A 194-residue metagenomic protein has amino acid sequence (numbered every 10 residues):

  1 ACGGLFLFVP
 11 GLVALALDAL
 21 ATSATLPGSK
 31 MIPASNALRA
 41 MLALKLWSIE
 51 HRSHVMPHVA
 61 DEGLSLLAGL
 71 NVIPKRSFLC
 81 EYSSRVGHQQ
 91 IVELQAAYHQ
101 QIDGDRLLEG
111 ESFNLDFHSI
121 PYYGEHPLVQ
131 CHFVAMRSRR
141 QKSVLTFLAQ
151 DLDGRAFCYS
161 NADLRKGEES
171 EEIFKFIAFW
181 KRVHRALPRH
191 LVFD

Functional and structural regions predicted by a protein language model:
A1-R139, T146-A186: Dynamic "connector" segments at or just before major functional cores
P188-D194: Acidic/histidine-rich, metal-coordinating catalytic segments
